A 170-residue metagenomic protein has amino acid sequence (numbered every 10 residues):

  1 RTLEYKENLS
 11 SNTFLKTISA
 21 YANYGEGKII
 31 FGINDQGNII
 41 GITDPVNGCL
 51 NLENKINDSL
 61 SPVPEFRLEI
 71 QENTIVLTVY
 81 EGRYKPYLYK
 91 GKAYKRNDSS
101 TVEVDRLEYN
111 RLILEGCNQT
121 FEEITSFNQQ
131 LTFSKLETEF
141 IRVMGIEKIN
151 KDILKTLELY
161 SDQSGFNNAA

Functional and structural regions predicted by a protein language model:
R1-K85, K90-A93, S161: Polybasic/polar functional segments that serve as interface/processing modules
Y84, D98-A170: Active-site helix-to-loop segments that bind/position phosphate- or nucleotide-bearing substrates and donors across
